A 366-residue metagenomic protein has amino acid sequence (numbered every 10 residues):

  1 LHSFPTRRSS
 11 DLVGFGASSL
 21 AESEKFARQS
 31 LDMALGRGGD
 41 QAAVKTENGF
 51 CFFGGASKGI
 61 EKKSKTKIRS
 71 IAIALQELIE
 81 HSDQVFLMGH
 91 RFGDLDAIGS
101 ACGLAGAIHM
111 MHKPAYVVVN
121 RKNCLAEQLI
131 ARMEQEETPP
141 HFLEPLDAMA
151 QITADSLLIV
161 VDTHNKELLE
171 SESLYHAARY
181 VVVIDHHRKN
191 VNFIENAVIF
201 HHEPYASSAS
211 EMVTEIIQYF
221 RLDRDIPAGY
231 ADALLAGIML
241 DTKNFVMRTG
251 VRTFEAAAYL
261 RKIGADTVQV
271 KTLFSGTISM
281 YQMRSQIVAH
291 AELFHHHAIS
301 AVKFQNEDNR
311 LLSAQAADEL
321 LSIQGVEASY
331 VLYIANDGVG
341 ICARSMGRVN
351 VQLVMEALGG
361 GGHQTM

Functional and structural regions predicted by a protein language model:
H2-S9: Short, small-residue-biased leader/transition segments that mark boundaries at the very start of proteins
D11-R37, V44-K58, G360: Cyclic nucleotide signaling catalytic output domains
L12, A43, I159, Y180-I184 (+3 more regions): Hydrophobic/aromatic beta-strand patches that form the interior of the parallel beta-sheet core in alpha/beta enzyme
F26, A101-C102, A131-R132, E172-H176 (+3 more regions): Short, glycine/charged-enriched secondary-structure capping and boundary segments
N48, R121-N123, H187: Residues in the short beta-alpha loop(s) of Rossmann-like NAD(P)-binding domains
K63, K67-G93, G99-E136, P140-H141 (+3 more regions): Hydrophobic helix-and-loop "lid/oligomerization" segment in the mid-to-C-terminal part of catalytic domains
H141-N196: Active-site cofactor/cluster-binding pocket
H186-A257: Short alpha-helices
